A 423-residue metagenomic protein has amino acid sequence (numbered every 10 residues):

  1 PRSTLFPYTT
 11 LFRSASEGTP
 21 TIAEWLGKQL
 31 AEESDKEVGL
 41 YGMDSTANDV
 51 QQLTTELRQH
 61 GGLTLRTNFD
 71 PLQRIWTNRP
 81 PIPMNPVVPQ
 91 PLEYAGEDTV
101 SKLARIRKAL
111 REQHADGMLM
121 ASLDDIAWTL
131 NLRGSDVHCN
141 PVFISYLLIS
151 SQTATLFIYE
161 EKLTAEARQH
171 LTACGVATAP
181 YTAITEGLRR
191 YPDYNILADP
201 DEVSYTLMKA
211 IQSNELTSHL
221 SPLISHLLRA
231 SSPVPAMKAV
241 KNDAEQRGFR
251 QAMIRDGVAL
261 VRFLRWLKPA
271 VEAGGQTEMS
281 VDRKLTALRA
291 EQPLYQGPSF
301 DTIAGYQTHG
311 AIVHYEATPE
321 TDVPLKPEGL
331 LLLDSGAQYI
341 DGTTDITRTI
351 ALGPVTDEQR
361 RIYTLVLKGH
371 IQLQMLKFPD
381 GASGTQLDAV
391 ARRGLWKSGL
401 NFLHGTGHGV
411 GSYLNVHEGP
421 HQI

Functional and structural regions predicted by a protein language model:
P1-T10: Single conserved hydrophobic/aromatic residue that forms the stacking wall/gate of nucleotide- or nucleobase-binding
T9-I423: Active-site neighborhoods and metal-handling regions in enzymes and metal-associated proteins
